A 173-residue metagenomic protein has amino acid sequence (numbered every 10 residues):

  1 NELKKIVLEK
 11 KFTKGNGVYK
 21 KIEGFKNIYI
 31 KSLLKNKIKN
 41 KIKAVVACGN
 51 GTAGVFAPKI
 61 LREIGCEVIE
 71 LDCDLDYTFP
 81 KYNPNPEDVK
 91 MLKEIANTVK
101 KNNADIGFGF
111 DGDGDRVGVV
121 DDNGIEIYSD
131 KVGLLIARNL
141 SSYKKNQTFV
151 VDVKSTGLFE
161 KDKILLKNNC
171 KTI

Functional and structural regions predicted by a protein language model:
N1, V99-D121, E126, K171-I173: Glycine-rich phosphate-binding loop
N1-K100: Gly/Ser/Thr-enriched, mixed-charge loops and adjacent short helices that form phosphate/oxyanion-binding elements
E2-K31, K35-N36, N123-I173: Proline/glycine-rich low-complexity loops and linkers
N50-V55, G114-D115, S155-G157: Gly/Ser/Thr-rich loops at beta-strand to alpha-helix junctions that form or flank small-molecule/cofactor-binding
V55-I60, P80-N83, V117-D122, E160-L165: Short acidic, glycine/serine/threonine-rich loops at helix termini
L75-F79, R116, L134-L135, G157-L158: Short gly/pro/ser/thr-enriched loop/turn and capping motifs at secondary-structure boundaries
